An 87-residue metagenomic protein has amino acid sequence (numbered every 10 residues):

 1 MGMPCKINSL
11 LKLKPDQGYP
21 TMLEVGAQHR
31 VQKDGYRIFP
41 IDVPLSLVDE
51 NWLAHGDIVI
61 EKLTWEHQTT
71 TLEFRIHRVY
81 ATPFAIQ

Functional and structural regions predicted by a protein language model:
G2-K6, L63-Q87: Glycine- and charge-enriched low-complexity intrinsically disordered segments
N8-Q28: Short, basic/aromatic beta-hairpin or loop at an interaction surface
Q28-G35: Short alpha-helix capping/helix-loop boundary micro-motifs
I38-I41: Short, well-ordered loop/turn sites that connect or cap secondary structure elements
L53-W65: Short beta-strand-centered aromatic/proline hotspots
